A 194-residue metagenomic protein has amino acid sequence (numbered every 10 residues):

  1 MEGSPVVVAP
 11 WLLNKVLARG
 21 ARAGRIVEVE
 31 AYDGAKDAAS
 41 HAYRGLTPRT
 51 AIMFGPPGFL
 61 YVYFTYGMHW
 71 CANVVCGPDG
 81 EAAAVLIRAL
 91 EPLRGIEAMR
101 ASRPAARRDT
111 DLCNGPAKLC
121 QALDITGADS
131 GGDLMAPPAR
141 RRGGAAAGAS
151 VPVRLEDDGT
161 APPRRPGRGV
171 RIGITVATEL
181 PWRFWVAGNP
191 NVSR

Functional and structural regions predicted by a protein language model:
M1-R194: Conserved, well-structured core segments that form or line functional sites
